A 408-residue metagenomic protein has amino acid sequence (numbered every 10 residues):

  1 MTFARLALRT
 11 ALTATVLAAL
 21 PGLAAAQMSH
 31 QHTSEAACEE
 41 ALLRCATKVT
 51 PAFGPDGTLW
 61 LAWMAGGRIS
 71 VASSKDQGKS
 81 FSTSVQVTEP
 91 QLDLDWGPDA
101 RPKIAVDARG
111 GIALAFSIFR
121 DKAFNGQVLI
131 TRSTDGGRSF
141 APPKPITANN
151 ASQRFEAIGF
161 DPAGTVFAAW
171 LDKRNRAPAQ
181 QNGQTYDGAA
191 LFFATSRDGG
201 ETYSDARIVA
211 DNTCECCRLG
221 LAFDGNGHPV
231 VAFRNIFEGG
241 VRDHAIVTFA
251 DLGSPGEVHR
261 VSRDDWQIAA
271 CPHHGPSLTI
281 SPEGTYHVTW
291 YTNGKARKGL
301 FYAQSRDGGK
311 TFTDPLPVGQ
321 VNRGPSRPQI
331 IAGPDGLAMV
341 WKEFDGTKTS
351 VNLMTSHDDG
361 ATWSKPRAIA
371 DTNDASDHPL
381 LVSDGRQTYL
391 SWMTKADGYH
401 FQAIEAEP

Functional and structural regions predicted by a protein language model:
M1-L6: N-terminal secretory signal peptides that target proteins for export/translocation
R9-G22: Bacterial N-terminal signal peptides
Q27-P408: Extracellular, repeat-based ectodomains that mediate carbohydrate processing or recognition
